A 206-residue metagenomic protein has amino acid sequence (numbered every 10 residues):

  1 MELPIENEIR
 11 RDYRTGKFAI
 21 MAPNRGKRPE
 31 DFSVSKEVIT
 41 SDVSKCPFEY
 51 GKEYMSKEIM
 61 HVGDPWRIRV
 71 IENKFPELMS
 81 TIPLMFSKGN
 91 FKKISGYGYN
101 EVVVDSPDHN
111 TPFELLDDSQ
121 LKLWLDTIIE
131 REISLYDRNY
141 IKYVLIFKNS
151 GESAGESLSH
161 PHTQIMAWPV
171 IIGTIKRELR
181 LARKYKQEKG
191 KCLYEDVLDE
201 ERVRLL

Functional and structural regions predicted by a protein language model:
M1-L206: HIT superfamily nucleotide-processing domains
